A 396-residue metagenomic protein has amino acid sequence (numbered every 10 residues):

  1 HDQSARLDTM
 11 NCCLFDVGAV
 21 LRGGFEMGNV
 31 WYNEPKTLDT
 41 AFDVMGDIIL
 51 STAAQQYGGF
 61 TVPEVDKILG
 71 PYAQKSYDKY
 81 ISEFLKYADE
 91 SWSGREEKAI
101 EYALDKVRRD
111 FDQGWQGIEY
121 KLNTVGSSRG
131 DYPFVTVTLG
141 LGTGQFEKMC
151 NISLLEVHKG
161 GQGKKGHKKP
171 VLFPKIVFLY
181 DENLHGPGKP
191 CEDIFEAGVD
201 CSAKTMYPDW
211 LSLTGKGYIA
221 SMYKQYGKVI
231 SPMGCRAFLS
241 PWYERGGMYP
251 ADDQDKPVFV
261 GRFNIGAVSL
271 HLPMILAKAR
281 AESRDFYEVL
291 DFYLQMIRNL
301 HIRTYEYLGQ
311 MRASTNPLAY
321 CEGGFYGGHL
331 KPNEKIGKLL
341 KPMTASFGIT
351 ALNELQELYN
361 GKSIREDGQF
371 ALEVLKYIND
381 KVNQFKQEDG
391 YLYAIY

Functional and structural regions predicted by a protein language model:
H1-K341, K362-Y396: Conserved catalytic cores of very large enzyme subunits
A345-L358, K376, D380: Contiguous, well-ordered alpha-helical segments that form the cores/surfaces of helical PPI scaffolds
